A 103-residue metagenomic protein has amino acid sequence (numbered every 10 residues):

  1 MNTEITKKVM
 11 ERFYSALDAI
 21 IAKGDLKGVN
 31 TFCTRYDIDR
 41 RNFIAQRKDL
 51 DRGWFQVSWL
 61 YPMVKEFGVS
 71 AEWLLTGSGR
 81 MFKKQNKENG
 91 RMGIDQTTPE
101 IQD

Functional and structural regions predicted by a protein language model:
M1-I5, L75-D103: Short, charged recognition helix plus adjacent turn of helix-turn-helix-like nucleic-acid-binding domains
M1-T34: A short, Lys/Arg-rich alpha-helix, primarily the initiator
F32, F43-Q46, L74: Conserved hydrophobic/aromatic packing and binding residues within compact polymer-binding modules
Y36-D37, F67: Core residues of bacterial helix-turn-helix
D37-F55: Recognition helix of helix-turn-helix/homeodomain-like DNA-binding domains that insert into the DNA major groove
D49-K65, M81: Short, basic-rich loop-to-helix N-cap that marks the start of a DNA-contacting helix
V64-S70, T76-G77: Short, compact, well-ordered microdomains
